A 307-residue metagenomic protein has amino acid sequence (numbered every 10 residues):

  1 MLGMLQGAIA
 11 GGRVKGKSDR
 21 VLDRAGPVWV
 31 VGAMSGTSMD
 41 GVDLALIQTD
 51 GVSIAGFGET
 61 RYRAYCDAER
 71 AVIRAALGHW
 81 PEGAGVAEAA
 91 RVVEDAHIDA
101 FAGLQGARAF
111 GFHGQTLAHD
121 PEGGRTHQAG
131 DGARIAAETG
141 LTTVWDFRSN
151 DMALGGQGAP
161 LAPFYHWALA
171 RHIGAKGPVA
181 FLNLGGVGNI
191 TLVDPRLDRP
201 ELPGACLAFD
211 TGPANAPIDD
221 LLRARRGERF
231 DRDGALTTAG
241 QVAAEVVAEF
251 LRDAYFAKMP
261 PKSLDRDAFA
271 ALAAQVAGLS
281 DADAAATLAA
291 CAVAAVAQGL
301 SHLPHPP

Functional and structural regions predicted by a protein language model:
L2-A55, A64, A286, H302: N-terminal glycine-/serine-/threonine-rich phosphate-binding loop
G26-W29, P121-T126, L141-E228: Phosphate-binding/catalytic loop of phosphoryl-transfer enzymes
V31, I98-Q105, H166-R171, A274-A277 (+1 more regions): Generic structural signal for well-ordered alpha-helical scaffold segments
T37, G41-A55, Y62-Y65, E201-A297 (+1 more regions): Conserved ATP-utilizing enzyme core subdomain
I54-G78: N-terminal catalytic or cofactor-binding beta/alpha core of small enzyme domains
W80-G132: Short beta-strand-loop/turn "lid" adjacent to the catalytic site in phosphate-handling enzymes
L117, P306-P307: Glycine-rich phosphate-binding loops at beta-strand->alpha-helix junctions
D131-W145: Conserved nucleotide-sugar donor-interacting segment of glycosyltransferase catalytic cores, predominantly GT-B
